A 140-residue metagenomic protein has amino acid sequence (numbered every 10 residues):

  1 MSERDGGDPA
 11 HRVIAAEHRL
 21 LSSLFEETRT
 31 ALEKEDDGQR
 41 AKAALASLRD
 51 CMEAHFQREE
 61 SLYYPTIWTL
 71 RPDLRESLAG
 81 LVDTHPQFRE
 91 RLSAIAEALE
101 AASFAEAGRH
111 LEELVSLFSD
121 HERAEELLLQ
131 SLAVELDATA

Functional and structural regions predicted by a protein language model:
M1-A140: Small-residue-biased structural context
